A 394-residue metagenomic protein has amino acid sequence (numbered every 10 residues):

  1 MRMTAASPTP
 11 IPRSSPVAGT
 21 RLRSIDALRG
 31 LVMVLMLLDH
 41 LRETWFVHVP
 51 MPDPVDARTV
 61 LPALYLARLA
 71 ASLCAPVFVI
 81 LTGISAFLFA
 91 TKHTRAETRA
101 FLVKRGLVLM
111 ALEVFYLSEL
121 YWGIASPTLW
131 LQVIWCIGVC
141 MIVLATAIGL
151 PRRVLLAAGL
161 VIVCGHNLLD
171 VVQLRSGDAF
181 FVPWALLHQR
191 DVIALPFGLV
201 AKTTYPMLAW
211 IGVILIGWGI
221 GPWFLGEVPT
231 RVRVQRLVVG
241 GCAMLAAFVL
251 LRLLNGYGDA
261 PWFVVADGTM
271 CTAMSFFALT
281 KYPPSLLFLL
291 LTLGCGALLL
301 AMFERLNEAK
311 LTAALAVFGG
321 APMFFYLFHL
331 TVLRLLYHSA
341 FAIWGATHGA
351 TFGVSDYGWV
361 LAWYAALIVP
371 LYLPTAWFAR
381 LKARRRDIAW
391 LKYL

Functional and structural regions predicted by a protein language model:
R2-L394: Alpha-helical transmembrane segments and their immediate juxtamembrane cytosolic regions
